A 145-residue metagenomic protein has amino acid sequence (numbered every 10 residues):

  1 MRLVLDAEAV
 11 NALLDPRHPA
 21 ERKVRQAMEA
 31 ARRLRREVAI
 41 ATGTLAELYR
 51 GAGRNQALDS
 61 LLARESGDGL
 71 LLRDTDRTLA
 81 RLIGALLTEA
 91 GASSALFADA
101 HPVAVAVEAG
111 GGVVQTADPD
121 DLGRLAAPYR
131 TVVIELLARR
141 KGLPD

Functional and structural regions predicted by a protein language model:
M1-A39, R50-R64, Y129, R140-D145: Short, well-structured N-terminal submotif of metal-dependent ribonuclease cores
A9, T44, L79, H101-P102 (+1 more regions): Alpha-helix capping/helix-boundary segments
P16, D68-G91: Acidic catalytic patch
A30, V105-A106: Hydrophobic/aromatic ligand-binding patch that stacks against planar heteroaromatic rings of cofactors or nucleotides
R33-V38, D68-L71, E108-V113: Short active-site oxyanion
E47-L48, L82, R124-L125: Phosphate- and divalent-cation-binding pockets in alpha/beta enzyme and binding domains that engage nucleotide-derived
V103, A109-D145: Acidic, PIN/NYN-like endoribonuclease modules and their adjacent C-terminal/linker elements
